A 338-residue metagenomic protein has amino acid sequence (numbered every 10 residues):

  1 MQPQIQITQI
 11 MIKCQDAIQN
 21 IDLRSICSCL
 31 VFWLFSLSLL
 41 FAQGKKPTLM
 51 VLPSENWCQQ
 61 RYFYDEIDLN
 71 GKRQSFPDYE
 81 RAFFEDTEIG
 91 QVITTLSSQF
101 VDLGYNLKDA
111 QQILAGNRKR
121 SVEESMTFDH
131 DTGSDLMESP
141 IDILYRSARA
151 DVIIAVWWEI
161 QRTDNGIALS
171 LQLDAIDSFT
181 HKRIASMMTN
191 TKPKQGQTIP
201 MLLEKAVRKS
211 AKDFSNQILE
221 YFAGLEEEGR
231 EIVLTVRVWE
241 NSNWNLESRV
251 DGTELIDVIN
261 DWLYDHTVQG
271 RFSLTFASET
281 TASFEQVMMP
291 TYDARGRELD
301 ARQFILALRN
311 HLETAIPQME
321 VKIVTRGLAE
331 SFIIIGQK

Functional and structural regions predicted by a protein language model:
M1-R24: N-terminal secretory signal peptides that target proteins for export/translocation
C27-S38: Bacterial N-terminal signal peptides
Q43-F63, K182-R271, I323-G327, K338: C-terminal/domain-edge helix-coil "capping" segments
G44-K46, T87, Q91, T95 (+4 more regions): Extracytoplasmic
D65-S139, L144-A148, I153, T253-Y292 (+1 more regions): N-terminal segment of the mature soluble domain
I113-D131, I176-I199: Short, flexible helix-coil linker/hinge segments at the edges of structured domains or between repeats
V152-Q195, R326-K338: Amphipathic beta-strand/beta-sheet edge segments enriched in Tyr/Trp
A307-K338: C-terminal basic regulatory modules in eukaryotic proteins
